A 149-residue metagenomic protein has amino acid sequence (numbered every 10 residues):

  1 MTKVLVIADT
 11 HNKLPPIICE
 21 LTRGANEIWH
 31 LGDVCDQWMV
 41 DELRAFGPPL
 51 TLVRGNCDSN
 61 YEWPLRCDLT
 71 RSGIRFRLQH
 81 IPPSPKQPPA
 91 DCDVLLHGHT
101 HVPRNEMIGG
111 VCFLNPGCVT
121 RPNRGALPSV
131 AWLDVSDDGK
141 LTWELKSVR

Functional and structural regions predicted by a protein language model:
M1-L50, D58-L65, G73, A126-S129: N-terminal active-site segment of His-dependent metallophosphoesterases
T2, T70-S72, A90, M107-I108 (+1 more regions): Binuclear metal-dependent phosphoesterase catalytic core
V6-A8, E27-D33, T51-G55, R77-H80 (+2 more regions): Active-site neighborhood of phospho(di)ester-bond hydrolases with catalytic His/Asp-centered motifs
T10, N56, P82-S84, V119 (+2 more regions): Short, solvent-exposed coil/turn elements at secondary-structure transition points
N12, D36, P83, V102 (+1 more regions): Short active-site segment of divalent metal-dependent hydrolases/proteases that encodes the spacing between
P49-Q87, D91: Helix-adjacent hinge/juxtasegments
S59-N60, P103, P122: Short gly/pro/ser/thr-enriched loop/turn and capping motifs at secondary-structure boundaries
P82-I108: Non-DNA-binding regulatory cores of transcription-related proteins, predominantly C-terminal effector-binding
